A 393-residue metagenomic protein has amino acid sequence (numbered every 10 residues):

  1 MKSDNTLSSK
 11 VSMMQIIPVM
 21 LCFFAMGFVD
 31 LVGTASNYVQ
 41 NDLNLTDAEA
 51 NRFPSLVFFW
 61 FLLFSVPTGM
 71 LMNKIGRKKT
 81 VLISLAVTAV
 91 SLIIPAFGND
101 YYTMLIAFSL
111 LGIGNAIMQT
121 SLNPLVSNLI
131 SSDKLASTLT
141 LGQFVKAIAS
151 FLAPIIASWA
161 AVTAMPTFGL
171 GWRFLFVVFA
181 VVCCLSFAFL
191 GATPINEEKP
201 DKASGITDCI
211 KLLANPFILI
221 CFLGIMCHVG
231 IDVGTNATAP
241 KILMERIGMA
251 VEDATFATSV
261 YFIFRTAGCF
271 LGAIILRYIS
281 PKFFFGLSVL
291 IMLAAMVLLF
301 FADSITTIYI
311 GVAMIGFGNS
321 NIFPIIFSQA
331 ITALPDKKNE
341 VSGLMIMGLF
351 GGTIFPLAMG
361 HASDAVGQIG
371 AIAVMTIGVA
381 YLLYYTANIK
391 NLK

Functional and structural regions predicted by a protein language model:
M14-L45, N123, T235-P240: Extracytoplasmic
V32-G33, A214-S259, T266-C269: Extracytoplasmic gate region of multi-pass secondary transporters
N44, G76, F97-Y102, G248 (+3 more regions): Helix-breaking motifs and short loop linkers at transmembrane-helix boundaries and internal kinks in secondary membrane
R52-M70, S259-L271: Central cavity-lining transmembrane alpha-helices of secondary-active solute carriers, predominantly the Major
L63-Y102: Conserved MFS/SLC helix-loop-helix module at the cytosolic interface between two early adjacent transmembrane helices
F64-R77, G268-P281, S363-D364: Helix-to-loop junctions at the C-terminal end of transmembrane segments in multipass secondary transporters
A107-F144: Cytoplasmic helix-loop-helix junction between adjacent transmembrane helices in 12-TM secondary transporters
D133, S137-P194: Helix-loop-helix hairpin linking two adjacent transmembrane segments in secondary transporters
